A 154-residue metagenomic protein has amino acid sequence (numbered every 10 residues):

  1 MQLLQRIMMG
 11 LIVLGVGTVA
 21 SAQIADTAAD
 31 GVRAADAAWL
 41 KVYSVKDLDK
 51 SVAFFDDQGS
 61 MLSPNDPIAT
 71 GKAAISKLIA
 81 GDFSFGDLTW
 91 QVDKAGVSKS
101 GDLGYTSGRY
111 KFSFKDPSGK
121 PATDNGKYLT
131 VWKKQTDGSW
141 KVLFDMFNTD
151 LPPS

Functional and structural regions predicted by a protein language model:
M1-M8: Bacterial N-terminal signal peptides that target proteins for export
M9-V13: Hydrophobic helical h-region of N-terminal Sec-dependent signal peptides in bacterial secretory/periplasmic proteins
G17-A20: N-terminal signal peptide c-region/cleavage motif recognized by signal peptidases
Q23-A53, S60-S154: A beta-strand edge to alpha-helix "cap/lid" segment located at domain peripheries
